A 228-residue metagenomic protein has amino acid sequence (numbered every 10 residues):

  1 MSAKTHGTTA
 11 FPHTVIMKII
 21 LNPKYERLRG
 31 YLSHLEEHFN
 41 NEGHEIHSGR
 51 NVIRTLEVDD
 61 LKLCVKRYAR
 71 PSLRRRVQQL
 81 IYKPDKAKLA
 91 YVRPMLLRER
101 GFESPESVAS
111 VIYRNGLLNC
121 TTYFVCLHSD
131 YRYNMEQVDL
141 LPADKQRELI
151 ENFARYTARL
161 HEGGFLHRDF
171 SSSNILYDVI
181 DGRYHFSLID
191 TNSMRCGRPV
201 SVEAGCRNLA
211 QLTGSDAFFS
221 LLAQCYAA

Functional and structural regions predicted by a protein language model:
M1-I16: N-terminal amphipathic/basic-hydrophobic helices that include classical n-h-c signal peptides and signal-anchor
P12-E42: Juxta-kinase regulatory segment immediately upstream of eukaryotic protein kinase catalytic domains
S33-Y133, E162: Conserved ATP-binding subdomain of kinase catalytic cores across diverse folds
I53-L56, R155-C196: Active-site acidic catalytic loop and adjacent metal/ATP-binding pocket of ATP-dependent phosphoryl transfer enzymes
R75-L80, E136-L140, P199-E203: Short acidic, glycine/proline-rich loop/turn micro-motifs
A87, L96, R100, E136-R168 (+1 more regions): Conserved kinase catalytic-core helix
L118-D139, A143-Q146, S173, Y177: Histidine/lysine/aspartate-rich catalytic loop segments that bind and position anionic ligands
Y184-A228: C-lobe/activation-segment region of protein kinase-like
